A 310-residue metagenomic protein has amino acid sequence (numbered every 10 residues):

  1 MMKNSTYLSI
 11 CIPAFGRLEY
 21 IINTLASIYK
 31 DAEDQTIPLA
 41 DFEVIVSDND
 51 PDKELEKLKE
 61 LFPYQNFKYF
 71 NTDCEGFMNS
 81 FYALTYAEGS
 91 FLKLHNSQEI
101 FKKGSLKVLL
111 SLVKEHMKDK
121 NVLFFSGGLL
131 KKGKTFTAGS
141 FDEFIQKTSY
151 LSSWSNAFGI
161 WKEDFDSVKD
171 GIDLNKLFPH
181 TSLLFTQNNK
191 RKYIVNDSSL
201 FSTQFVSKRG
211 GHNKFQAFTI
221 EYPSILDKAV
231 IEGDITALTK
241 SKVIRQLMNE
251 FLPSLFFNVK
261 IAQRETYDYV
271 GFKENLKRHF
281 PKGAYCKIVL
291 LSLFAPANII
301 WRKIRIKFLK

Functional and structural regions predicted by a protein language model:
T6-C11, E43: Cell-envelope/extracellular polymer assembly enzymes that use nucleotide-activated donors
R17-E33: Short, well-formed alpha-helical segments that are part of the catalytic scaffolds of diverse glycosyltransferases
I45-K57: A conserved acidic beta->alpha catalytic loop
N71-A87: Glycine-rich, basic loop-to-helix element that forms the pyrophosphate-binding segment of sugar-nucleotide handling
L92: Short aromatic/hydrophobic "clamp" motif used to bind/position activated sugar donors
I100, G104-T137: Conserved donor NDP-sugar-binding/catalytic core segment of glycosyltransferases
T137-A217: Conserved nucleotide-sugar donor-binding catalytic segment
S182-F185, N189, V195-K310: C-terminal subregions of glycosyltransferases and related glycan-biosynthesis enzymes
